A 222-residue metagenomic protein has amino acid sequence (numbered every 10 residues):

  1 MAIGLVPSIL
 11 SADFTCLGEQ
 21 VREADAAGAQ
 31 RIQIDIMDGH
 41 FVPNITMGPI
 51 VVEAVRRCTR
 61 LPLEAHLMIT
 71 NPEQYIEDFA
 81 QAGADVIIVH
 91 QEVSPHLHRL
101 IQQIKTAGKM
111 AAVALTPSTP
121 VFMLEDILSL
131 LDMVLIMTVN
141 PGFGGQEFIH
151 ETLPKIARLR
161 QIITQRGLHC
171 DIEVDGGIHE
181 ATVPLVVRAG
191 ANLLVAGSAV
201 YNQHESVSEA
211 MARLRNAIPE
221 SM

Functional and structural regions predicted by a protein language model:
M1-I88, S94-H96, T106, M110-A111 (+6 more regions): Conserved N-terminal beta1-alpha1 strand-loop-helix module at the mouth
I36, Q91, L115-P117, T138-V139 (+2 more regions): Short secondary-structure boundary segments
T70, V93-P95, P117-P120, P141: Short, catalytically relevant binding-site loops at active-site mouths
I101-Q103: Predominantly soluble domains enriched in secretory-pathway, periplasmic, or organellar proteins
V121, G142, Y201-Q203: Short gly/pro/ser/thr-enriched loop/turn and capping motifs at secondary-structure boundaries
N140, E147-L193: Active-site/ligand-binding-proximal alpha/beta "capping" segment
A191-A196, N202: Acidic, Mg2+-coordinating phosphoryl-transfer loop and its flanking beta/alpha structural elements, shared across
